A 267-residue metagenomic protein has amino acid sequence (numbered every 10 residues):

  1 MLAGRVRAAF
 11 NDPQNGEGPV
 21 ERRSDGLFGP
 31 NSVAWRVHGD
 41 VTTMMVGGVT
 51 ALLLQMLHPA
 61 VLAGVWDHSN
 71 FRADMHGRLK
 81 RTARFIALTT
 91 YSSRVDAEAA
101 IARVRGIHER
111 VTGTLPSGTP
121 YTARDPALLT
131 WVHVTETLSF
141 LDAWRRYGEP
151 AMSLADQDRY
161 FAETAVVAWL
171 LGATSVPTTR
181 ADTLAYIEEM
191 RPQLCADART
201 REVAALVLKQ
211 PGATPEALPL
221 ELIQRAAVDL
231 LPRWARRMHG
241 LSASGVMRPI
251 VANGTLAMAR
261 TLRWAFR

Functional and structural regions predicted by a protein language model:
M1-W131, T135-R267: Mature, function-bearing regions of proteins
